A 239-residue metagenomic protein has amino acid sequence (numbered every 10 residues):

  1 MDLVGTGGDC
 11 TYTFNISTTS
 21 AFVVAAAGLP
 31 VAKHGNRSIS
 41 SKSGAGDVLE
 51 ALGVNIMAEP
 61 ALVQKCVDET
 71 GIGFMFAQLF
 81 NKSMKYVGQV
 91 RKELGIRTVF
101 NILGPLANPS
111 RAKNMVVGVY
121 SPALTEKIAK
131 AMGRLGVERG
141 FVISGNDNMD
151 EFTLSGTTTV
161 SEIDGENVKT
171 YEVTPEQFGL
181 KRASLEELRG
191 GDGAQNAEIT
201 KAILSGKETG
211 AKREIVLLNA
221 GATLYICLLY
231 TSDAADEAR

Functional and structural regions predicted by a protein language model:
M1-A32: Active-site cofactor/substrate anionic-group-binding motifs, chiefly glycine- and Lys/Arg-rich phosphate-binding loops
D9-A21, S41-S43, M84, P109-S110 (+1 more regions): Short glycine/serine/threonine-rich phosphate/pyrophosphate-binding segments that cradle anionic phosphate groups
R37-V54: Active-site-proximal loop->helix
A51-C66: A glycine-rich helix N-cap at a beta->alpha junction
L62-G118: Phosphate/diphosphate-binding glycine-rich loops and adjacent basic-rich segments that engage nucleotide
A131-R134, R139-E214, C227-L229: A glycine- and small/hydrophobic-rich beta-loop-beta segment that serves as a flexible "lid/hinge" or phosphate-binding
Y230-R239: Single conserved hydrophobic/aromatic residue that forms the stacking wall/gate of nucleotide- or nucleobase-binding
